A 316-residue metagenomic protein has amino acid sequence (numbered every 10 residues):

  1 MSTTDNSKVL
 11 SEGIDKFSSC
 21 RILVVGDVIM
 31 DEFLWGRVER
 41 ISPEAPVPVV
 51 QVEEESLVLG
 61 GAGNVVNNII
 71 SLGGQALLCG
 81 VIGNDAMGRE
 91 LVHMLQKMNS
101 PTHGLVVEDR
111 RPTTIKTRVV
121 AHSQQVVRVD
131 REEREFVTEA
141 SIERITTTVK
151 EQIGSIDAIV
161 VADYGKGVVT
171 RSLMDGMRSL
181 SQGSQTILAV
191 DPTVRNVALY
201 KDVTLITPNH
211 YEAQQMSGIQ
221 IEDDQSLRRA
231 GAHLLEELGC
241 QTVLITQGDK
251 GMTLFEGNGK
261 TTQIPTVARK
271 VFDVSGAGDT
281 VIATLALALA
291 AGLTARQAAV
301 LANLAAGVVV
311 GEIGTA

Functional and structural regions predicted by a protein language model:
M1-E39: Positively charged, low-complexity intrinsically disordered leader regions
S2-I14, P43, V47-I115: Substrate-binding N-lobe of the ribokinase-like
F17, I153-G154, V197-K201: A short, aliphatic-rich alpha-helical micro-motif
L23-V25, R128, D157-V160, A189 (+2 more regions): Structural motif
K97, L105-R111, R118-I153: Conserved phosphate-binding/catalytic loop of the ribokinase/pfkB sugar-kinase fold
S155-V168: Short acidic, glycine-rich surface-loop motifs adjacent to enzyme active sites
K166-T261: Conserved phosphate/ATP/ADP-binding segment of small-molecule kinases
L238-Q241, V267-A316: Conserved post-catalytic alpha-helical subdomain immediately downstream of the catalytic base and nucleotide-binding
